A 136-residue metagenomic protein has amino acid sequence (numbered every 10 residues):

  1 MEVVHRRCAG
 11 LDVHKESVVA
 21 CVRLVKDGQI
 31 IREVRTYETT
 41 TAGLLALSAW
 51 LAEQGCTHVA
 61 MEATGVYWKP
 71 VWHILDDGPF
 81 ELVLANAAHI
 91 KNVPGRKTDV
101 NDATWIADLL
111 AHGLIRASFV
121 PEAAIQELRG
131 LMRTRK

Functional and structural regions predicted by a protein language model:
M1-K136: Phosphate- and other anionic-substrate recognition elements at nucleic-acid/protein interfaces
